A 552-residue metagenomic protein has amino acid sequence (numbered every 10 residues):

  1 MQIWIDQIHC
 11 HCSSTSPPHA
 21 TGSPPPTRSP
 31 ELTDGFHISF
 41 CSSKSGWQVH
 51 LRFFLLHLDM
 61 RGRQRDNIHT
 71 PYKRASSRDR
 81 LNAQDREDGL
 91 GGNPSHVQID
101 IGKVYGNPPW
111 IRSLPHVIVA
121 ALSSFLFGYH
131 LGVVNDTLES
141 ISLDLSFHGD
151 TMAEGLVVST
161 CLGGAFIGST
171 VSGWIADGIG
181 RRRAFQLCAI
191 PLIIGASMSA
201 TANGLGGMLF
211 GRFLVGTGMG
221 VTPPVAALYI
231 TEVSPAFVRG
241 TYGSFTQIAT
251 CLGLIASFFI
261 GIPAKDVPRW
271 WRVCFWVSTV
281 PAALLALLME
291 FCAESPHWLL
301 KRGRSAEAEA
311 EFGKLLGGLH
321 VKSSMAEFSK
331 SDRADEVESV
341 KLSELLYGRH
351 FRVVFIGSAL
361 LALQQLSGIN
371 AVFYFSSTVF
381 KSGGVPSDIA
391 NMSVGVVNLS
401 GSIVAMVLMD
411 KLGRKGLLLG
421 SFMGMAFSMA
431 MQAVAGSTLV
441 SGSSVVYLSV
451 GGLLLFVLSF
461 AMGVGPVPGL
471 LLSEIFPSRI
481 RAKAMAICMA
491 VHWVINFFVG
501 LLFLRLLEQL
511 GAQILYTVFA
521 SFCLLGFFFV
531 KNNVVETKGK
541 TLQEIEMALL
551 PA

Functional and structural regions predicted by a protein language model:
Q2-D6, C12, H19-G22, R28-S29 (+2 more regions): Alpha-helical transmembrane bundle of multi-pass membrane proteins
D34: Conserved ATP-binding TGD loop and adjacent catalytic N/P-domain core of P-type ATPases
K314-S324, K330: Short intracellular "coupling" helices and adjacent cytoplasmic loop segments at the cytosolic face of multi-pass
